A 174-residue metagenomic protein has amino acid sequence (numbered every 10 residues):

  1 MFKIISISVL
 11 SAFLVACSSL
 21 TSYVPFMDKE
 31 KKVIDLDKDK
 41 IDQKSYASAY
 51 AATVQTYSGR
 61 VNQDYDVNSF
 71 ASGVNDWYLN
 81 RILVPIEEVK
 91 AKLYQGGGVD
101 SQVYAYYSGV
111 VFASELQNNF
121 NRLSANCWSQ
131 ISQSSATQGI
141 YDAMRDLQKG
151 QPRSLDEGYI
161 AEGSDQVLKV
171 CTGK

Functional and structural regions predicted by a protein language model:
M1-I4: Positively charged n-region of N-terminal signal peptides that target proteins for export
I7-F13: Bacterial N-terminal signal peptides
S18-K174: Intrinsic-disorder/low-complexity detector
